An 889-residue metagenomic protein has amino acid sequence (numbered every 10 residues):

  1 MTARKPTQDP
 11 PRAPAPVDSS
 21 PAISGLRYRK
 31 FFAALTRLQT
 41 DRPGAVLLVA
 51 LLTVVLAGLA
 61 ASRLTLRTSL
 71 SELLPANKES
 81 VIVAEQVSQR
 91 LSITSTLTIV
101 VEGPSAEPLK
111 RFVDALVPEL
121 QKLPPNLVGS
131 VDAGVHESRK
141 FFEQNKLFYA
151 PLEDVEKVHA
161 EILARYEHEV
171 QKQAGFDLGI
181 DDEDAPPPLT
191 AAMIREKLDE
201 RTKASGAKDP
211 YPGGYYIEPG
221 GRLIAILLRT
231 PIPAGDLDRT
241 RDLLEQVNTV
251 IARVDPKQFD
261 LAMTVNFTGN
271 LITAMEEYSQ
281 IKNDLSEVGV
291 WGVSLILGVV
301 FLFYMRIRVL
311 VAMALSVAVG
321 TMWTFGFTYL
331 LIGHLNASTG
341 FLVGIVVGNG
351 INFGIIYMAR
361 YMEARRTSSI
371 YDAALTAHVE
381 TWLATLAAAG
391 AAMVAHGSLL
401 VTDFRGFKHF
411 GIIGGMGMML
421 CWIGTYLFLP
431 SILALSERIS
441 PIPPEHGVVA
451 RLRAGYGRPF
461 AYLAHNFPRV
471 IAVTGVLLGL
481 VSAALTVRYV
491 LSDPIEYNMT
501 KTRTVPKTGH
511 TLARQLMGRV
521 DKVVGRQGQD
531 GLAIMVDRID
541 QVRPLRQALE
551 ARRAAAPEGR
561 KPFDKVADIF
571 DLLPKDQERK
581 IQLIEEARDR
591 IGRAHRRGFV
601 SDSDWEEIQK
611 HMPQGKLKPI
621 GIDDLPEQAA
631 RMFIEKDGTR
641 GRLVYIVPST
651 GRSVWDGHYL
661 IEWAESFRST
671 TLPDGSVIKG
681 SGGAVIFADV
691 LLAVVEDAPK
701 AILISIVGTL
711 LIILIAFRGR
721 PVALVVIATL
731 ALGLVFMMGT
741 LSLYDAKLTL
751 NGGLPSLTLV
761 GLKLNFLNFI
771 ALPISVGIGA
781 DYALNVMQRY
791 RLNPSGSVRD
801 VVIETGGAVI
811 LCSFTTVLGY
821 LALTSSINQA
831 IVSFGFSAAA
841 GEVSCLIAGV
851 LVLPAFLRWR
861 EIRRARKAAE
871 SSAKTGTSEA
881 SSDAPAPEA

Functional and structural regions predicted by a protein language model:
V17-T68, S431, H446-I495, T824 (+1 more regions): Signature of alpha-helical transmembrane segments and their immediate interfacial
A61-P104, K110, T202-Y215, A461-L463 (+4 more regions): Solvent-exposed, non-transmembrane loop/terminal regulatory segments of multi-pass membrane proteins
T96, P468-G598: Juxtamembrane segments of multi-pass membrane proteins
R111-I224, R239, L243, D260 (+2 more regions): Alpha-helical transmembrane helix bundles of large polytopic membrane transport and channel proteins
D182-I307, E550-R553, Q609-T709: Extracytoplasmic
N283-L335, V401-R405, L703-G761, S825: Interfacial segments of transmembrane alpha-helices in multi-pass membrane proteins
L285-E287, A314, F353, R366-T402 (+5 more regions): Pore- and gate-forming transmembrane helices of large, multi-pass membrane proteins
V299, F325-T328, L386-L429, L433-S436 (+5 more regions): Hydrophobic, glycine/alanine-rich multi-pass transmembrane helices and their short helix-loop junctions in large
